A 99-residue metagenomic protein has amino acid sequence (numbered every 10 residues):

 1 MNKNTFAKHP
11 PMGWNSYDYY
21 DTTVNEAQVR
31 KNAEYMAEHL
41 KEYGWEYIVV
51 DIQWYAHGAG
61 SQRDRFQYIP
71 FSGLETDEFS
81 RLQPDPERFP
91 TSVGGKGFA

Functional and structural regions predicted by a protein language model:
M1-E26: Mature N-terminal, pre-catalytic/accessory segment of carbohydrate-active enzymes
D21-Q28, P90-G94: Extracytoplasmic/periplasmic, Sec-exported soluble proteins
N32, M36-A99: Aromatic-lined carbohydrate-binding/catalytic grooves of carbohydrate-active enzymes
